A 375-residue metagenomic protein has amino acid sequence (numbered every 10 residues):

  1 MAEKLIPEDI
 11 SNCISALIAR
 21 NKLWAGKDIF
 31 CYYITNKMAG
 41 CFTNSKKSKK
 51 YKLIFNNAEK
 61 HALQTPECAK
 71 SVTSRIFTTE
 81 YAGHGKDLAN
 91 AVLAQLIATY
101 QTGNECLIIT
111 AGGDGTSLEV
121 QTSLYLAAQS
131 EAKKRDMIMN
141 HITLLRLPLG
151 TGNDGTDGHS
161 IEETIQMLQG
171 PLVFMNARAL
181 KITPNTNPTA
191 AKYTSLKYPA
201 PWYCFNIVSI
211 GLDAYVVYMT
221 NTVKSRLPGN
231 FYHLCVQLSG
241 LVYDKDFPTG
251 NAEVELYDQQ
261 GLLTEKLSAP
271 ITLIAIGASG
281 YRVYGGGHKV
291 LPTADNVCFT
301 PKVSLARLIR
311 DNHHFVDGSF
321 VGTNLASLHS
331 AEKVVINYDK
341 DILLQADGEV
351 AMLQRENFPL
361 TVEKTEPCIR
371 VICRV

Functional and structural regions predicted by a protein language model:
M1-T110, L118, T122-R135: ATP/NTP phosphate-donor binding region
E3-A25, Y33, D258, L262-S268 (+1 more regions): ATP/nucleoside-binding phosphotransfer catalytic cores, i.e., glycine-rich phosphate-binding loops
G40-S45, A214-Y215, V283: Short N-terminal binding/cap micro-motifs at the start of the first secondary-structure element
N44-S48, A89-N90, Q121-T122, G158-S160 (+3 more regions): Short coil/turn segments at secondary-structure boundaries
G85, V216, I274, G348: A residue-level signal for conserved active-site and pocket-lining positions in enzyme catalytic cores
T110-G113, L147-L149: Glycine-rich beta-strand-to-loop/alpha-helix junction loops that act as flexible
A127-T272: Catalytic core of DAGKc-family lipid kinases
S209, D213, L273-G287: Glycine-rich phosphate/pyrophosphate-binding beta-alpha loops
